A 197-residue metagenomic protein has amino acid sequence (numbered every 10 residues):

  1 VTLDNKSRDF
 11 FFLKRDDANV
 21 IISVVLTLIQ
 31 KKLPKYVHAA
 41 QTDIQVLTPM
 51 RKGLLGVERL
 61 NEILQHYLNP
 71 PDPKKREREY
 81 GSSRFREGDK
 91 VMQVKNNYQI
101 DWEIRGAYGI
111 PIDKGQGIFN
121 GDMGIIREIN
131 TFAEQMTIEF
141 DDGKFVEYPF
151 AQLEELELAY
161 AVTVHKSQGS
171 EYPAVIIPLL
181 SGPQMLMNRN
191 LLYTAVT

Functional and structural regions predicted by a protein language model:
V1-Q116: Conserved helicase motor core of P-loop NTPases
I112-G115, N120-T197: C-terminal accessory regions
